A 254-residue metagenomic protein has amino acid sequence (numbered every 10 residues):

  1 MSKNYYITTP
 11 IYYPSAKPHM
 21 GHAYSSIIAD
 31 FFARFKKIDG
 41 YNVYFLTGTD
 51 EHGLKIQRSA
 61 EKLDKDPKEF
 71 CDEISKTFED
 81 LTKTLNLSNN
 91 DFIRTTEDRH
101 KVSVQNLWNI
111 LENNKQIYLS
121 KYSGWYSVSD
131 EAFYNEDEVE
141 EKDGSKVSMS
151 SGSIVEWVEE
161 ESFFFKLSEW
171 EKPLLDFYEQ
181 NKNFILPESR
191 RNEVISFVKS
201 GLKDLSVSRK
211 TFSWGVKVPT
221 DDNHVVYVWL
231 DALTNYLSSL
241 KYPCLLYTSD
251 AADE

Functional and structural regions predicted by a protein language model:
S2-L119: N-terminal Rossmann-like or analogous alpha/beta NTP/dinucleotide-binding catalytic cores that position adenine
S2-T47, R99-S103, V147-S249: Structured secondary-structure scaffolds
I56, A60, S127, Y134 (+3 more regions): Short clusters of hydrophobic/aromatic residues that line enzyme substrate/ligand-binding pockets
Q57-R58, V104-Q105, D130-A132, E138-E140 (+1 more regions): Short acidic, glycine/serine/threonine-rich loops at helix termini
K62, W108, D137-E138, D204: Alpha-helix boundary/capping detector
Q116-F163: Cys/His-rich short segments
D250-E254: A short, hydrophobic C-terminal helix/tail in secreted or cell-surface proteins
